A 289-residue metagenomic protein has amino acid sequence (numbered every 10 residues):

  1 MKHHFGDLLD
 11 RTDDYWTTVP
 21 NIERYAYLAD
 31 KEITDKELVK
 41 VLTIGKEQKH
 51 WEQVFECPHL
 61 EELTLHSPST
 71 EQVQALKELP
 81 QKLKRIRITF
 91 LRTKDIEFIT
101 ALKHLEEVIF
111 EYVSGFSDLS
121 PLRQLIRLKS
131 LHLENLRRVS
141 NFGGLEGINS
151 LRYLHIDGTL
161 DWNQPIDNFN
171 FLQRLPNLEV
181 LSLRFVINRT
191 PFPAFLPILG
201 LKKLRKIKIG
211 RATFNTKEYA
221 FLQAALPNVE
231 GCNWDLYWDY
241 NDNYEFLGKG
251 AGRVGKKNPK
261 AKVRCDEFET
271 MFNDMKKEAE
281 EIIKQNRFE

Functional and structural regions predicted by a protein language model:
K2-I96, A101-S117, P121-F288: Concave beta-strand-loop units of leucine-rich repeat
